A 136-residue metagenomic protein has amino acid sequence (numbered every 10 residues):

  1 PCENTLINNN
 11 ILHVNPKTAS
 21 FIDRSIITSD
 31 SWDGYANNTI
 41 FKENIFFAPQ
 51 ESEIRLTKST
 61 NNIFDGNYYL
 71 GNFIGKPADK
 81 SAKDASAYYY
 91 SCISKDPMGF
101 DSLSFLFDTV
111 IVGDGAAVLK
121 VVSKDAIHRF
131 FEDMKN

Functional and structural regions predicted by a protein language model:
P1-M134: Glycine- and acidic/polar-rich repeat regions and solenoidal domains
